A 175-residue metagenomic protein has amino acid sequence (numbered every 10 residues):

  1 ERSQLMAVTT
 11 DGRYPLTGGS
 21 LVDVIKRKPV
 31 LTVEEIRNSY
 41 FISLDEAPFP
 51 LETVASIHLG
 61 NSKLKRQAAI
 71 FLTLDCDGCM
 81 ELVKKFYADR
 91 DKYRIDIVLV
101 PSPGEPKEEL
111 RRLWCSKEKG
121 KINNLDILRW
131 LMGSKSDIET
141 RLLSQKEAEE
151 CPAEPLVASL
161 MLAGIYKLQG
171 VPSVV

Functional and structural regions predicted by a protein language model:
E1-R2, K117: Short, solvent-exposed linear motifs at loop/edge-of-secondary-structure regions
R2-G12, G170-V175: A short, hydrophobic beta-strand/beta-hairpin element that forms part of a small beta-sheet core
A7, G18, M80: Short acidic, gly/pro-rich beta-turn/loop elements at beta-sheet edges and active-site/ligand-binding grooves
R13-N38: A short, surface-exposed interaction/processing loop segment used at functional sites
N38-P48: C-terminal low-complexity, charged extensions that often adopt amphipathic alpha-helices
E46-Q67: A short beta-strand-turn-helix
L64-A148, G164, L168-Q169: Structural alpha/beta surface segment adjacent to cysteine/selenocysteine redox centers across thiol/disulfide enzymes
E150-V175: Thiol/disulfide oxidoreductase modules built on the thioredoxin-like
